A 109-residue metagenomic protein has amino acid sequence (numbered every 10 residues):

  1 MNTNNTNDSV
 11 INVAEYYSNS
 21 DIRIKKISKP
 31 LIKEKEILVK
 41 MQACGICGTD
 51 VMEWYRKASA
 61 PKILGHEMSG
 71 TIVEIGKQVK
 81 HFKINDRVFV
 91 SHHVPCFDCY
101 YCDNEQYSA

Functional and structural regions predicted by a protein language model:
M1-N12: Basic/polar N-terminal segments that are highly enriched at the extreme N-terminus, encompassing both cleavable
V13-A14, V88: Well-ordered beta-strand positions enriched in small/hydrophobic/aromatic, beta-favoring residues
A14-I22: Extracellular beta-rich ligand/substrate-recognition surface
D21, S28-C44, W54-D103: Glycine-rich beta-strand-centered segment in the early N-terminal region that forms part of a ligand/cofactor-binding
T49-E53: Cytochrome P450 core scaffold surrounding the K-helix E-X-X-R motif and the conserved "meander" helix-loop region
S108: Short, non-ligating residues that shape and space the ligands of small metal-coordination modules and catalytic
